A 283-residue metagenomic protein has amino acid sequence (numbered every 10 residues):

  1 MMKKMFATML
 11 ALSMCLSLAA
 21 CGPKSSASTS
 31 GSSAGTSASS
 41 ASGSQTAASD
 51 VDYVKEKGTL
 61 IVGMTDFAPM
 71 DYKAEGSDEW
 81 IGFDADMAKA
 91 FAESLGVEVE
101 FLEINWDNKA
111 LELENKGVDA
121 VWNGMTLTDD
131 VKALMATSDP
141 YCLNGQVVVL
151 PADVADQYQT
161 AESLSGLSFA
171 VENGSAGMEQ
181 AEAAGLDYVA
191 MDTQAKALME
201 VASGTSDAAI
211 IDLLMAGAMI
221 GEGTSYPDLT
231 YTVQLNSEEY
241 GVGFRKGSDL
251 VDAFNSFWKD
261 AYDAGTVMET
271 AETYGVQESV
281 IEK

Functional and structural regions predicted by a protein language model:
M2-K24: Sec-dependent N-terminal signal peptides of Gram-positive bacterial secreted proteins and lipoproteins
L18-S42: Bacterial lipoprotein signal-peptidase II cleavage site
G22-K24, A85-S94, S175, E239-E278: Extended ligand-binding regions for polar small-molecule ligands
G43-G124: Extracytoplasmic small-molecule ligand-binding "clamshell" domains of the periplasmic binding protein/Venus flytrap
I61, G96-E98, N115-N123, L167 (+2 more regions): Alpha-to-beta junction loops
F101-E112, D156, N173-S175, V189-S203 (+1 more regions): Short helix-initiation/N-cap motifs at beta->coil->alpha
L143-L150, L213, G217-K259, E278-K283: Periplasmic-binding protein-like
P151-S168: Flexible hinge/capping segments at coil-to-helix
